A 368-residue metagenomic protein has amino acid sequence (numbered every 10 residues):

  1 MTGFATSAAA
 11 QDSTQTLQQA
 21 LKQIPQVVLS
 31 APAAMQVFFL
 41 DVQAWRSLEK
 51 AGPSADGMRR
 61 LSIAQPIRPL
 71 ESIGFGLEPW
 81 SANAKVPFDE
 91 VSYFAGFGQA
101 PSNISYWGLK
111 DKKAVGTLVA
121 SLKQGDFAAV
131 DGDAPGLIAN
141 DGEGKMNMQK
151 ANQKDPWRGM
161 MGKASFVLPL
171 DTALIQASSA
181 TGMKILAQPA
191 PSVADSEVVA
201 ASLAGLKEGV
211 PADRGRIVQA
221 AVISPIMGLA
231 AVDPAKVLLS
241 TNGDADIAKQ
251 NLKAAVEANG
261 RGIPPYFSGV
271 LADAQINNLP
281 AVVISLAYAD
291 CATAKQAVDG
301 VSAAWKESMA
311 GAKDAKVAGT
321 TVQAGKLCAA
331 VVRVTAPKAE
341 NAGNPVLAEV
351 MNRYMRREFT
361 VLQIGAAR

Functional and structural regions predicted by a protein language model:
F4-A10: Sec/Tat signal peptide C-region and signal peptidase I cleavage site
Q11-S102, G108-R368: Soluble, non-membrane globular domain cores that form compact, hydrophobic packing and curved binding surfaces
